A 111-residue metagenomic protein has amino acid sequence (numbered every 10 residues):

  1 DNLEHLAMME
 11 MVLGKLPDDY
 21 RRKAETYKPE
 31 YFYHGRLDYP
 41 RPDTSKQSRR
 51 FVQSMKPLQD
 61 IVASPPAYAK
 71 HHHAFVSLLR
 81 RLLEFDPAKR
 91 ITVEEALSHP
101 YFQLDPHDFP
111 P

Functional and structural regions predicted by a protein language model:
N2-L6, M55, H72-V76, R90-V93: Generic preference for well-ordered alpha-helical elements
L3, L13-L16, H99-P100: Conserved C-terminal subdomain of P-loop nucleotide-binding cores
H5, H34, H71-H73, H99 (+1 more regions): Histidine (H) residue identity feature
E10-R80: C-terminal lobe substrate-recognition/regulatory segment of protein kinase catalytic domains
A69, R81, P87-P111: Regulatory extensions flanking the kinase catalytic core
